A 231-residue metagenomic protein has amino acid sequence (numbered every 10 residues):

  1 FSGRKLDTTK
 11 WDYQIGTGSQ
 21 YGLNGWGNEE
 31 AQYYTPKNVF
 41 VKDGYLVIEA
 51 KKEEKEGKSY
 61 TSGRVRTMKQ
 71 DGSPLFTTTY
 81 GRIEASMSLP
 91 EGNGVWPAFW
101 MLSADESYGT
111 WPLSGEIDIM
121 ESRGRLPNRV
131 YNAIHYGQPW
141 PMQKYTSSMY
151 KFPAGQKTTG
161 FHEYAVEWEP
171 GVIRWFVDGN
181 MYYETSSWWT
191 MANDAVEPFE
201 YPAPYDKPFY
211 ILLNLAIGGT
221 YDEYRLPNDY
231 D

Functional and structural regions predicted by a protein language model:
S2-D231: GH16 jelly-roll
